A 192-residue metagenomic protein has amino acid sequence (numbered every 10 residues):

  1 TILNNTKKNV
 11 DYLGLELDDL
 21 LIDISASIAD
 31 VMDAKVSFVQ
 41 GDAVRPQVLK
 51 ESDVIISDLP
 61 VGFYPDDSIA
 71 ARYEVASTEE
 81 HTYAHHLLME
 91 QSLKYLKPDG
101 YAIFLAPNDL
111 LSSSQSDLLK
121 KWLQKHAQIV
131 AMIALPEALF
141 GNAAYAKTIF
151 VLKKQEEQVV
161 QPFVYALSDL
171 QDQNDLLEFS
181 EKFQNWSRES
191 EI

Functional and structural regions predicted by a protein language model:
T1-S57, G62, N108: Conserved S-adenosyl-L-methionine
D53-V54, P65-A76, K94-D99, A131 (+1 more regions): C-terminal regulatory/effector modules of DNA-binding transcriptional regulators
L59-L88, D109: Mobile active-site "lid"/loop adjacent to the S-adenosyl-L-methionine
P60-F63, D109-L111, L139, Q155-E157: Conserved nucleotide-binding/hydrolysis micro-motifs of P-loop NTPases
D66-D67, S113-D117, V160-Q161: Extended hydrophobic-aromatic, low-complexity segments
E74-H81, Y95, W122, K153-E156 (+1 more regions): Domain-level detector for long C-terminal conserved domains
H81-A138: Conserved Class I SAM-dependent methyltransferase catalytic core
A144-I192: Flexible, glycine-/basic-rich loop-and-beta segments that form/coincide with the SAM-dependent methyltransferase
